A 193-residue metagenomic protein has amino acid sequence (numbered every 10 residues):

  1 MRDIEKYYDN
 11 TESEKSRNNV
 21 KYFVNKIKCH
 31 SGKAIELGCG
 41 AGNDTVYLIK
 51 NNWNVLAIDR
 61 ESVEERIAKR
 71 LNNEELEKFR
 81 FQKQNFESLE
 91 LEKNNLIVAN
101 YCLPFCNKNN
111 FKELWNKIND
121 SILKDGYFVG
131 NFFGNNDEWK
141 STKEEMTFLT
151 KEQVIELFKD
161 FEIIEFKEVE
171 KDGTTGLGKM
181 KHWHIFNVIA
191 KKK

Functional and structural regions predicted by a protein language model:
M1-S31, I35, G40-E90, N109-E113 (+1 more regions): Class I (Rossmann-like) S-adenosyl-L-methionine-dependent methyltransferase catalytic domain, capturing the SAM-binding
V98: A conserved beta-strand element that flanks and buttresses the S-adenosyl-L-methionine
Y101-C102: Short catalytic micro-motifs in class I SAM-dependent methyltransferases
F105: ABC ATPase nucleotide-binding domain "signature" loop
K112-K124: A short glycine-rich, Lys/Arg-flanked "PGG" loop and its adjoining helix->strand segment in the class I
